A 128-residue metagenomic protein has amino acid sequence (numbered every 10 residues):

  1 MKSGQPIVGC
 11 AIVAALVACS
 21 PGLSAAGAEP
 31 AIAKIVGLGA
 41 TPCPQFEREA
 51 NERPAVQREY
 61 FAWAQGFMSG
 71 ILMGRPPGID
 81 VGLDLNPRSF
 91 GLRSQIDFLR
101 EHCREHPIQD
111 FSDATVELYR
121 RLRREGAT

Functional and structural regions predicted by a protein language model:
M1-A11: Bacterial N-terminal signal peptides that target proteins for export
P6, E105-I108: Alpha-helix boundary/capping and short turn/kink residues
G9-S20: Bacterial N-terminal signal peptides
G22-G27: Sec/Tat signal peptide C-region and signal peptidase I cleavage site
A31-F98: Short N-proximal segments of mature Sec-exported proteins
P107-T128: C-terminal partner/receptor-binding element of secreted or periplasmic proteins
